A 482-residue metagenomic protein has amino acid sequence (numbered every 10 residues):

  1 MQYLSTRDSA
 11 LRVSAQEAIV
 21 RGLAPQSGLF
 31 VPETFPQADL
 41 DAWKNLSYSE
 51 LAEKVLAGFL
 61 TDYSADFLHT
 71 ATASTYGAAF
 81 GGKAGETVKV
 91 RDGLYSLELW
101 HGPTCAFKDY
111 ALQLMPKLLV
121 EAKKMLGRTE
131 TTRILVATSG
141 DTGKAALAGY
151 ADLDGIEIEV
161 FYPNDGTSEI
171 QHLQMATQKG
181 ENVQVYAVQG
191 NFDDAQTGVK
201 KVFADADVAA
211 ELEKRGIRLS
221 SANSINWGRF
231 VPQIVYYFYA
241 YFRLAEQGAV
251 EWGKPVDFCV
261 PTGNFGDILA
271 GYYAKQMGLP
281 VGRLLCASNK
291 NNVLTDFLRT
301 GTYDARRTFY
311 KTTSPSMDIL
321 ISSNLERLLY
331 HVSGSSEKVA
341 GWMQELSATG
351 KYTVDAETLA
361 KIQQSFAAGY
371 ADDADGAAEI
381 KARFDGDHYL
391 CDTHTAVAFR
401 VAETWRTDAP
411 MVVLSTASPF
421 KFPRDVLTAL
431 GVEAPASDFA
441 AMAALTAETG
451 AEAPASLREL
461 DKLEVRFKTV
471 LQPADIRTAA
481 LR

Functional and structural regions predicted by a protein language model:
M1-R482: PLP-dependent amino-acid enzyme catalytic core
